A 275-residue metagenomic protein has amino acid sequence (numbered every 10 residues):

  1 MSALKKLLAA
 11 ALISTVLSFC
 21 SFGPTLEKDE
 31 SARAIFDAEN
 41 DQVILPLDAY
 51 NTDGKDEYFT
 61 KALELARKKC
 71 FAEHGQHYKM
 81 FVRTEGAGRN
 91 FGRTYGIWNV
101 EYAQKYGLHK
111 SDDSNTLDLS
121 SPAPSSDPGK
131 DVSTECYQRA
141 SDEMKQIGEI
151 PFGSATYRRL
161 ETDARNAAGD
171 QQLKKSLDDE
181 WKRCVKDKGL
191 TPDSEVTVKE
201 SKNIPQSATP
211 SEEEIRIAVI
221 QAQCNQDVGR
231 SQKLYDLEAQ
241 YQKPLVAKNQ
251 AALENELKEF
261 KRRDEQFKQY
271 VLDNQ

Functional and structural regions predicted by a protein language model:
M1-L8: Bacterial N-terminal signal peptides that target proteins for export
I13: Arg/Lys-rich, alpha-helical DNA-contact motif
V16-F19: C-terminal motif of bacterial Sec signal peptides marking the signal peptidase cleavage site
S21-Q275: Cell-envelope/extracellular polymer assembly enzymes that use nucleotide-activated donors
